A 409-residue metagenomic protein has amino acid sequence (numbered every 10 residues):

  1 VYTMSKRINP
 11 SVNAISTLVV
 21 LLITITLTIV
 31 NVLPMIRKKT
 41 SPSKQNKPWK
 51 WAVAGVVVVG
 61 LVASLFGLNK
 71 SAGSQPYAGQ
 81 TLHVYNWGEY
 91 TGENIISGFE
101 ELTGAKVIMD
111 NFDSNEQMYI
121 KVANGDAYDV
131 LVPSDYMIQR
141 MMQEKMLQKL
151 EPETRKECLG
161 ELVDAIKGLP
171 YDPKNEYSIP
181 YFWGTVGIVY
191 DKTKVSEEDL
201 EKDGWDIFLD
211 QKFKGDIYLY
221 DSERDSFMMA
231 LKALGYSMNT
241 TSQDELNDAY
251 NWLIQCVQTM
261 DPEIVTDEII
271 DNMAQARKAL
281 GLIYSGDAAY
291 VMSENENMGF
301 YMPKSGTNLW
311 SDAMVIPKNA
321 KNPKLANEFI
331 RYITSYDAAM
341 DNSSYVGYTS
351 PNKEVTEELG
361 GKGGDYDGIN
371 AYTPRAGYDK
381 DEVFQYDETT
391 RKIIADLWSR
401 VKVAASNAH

Functional and structural regions predicted by a protein language model:
V1-T28, V32: Interhelical loop and adjacent transmembrane-helix boundary motif in polytopic membrane transport permeases
I36-T81, S406-H409: Short, low-complexity disordered leader/linker segments with a strong preference for bacterial N-terminal type II
G67-L68, G73-E144, D271: Early extracytoplasmic/lumenal segment of secretory-pathway proteins
A127, V132-R277: Extracytoplasmic ligand-binding site segments that recognize negatively charged/polar headgroups
M137-R140, A274, L280-N297: A ligand-binding cleft/hinge motif common to bilobed small-molecule-binding domains
N247-C256, E294-K318: Periplasmic-binding protein-like
D312, P317-Y378: Mature extracytoplasmic/periplasmic domains
P374-H409: Conserved C-terminal helix/tail region of periplasmic/extracytoplasmic solute-binding proteins
